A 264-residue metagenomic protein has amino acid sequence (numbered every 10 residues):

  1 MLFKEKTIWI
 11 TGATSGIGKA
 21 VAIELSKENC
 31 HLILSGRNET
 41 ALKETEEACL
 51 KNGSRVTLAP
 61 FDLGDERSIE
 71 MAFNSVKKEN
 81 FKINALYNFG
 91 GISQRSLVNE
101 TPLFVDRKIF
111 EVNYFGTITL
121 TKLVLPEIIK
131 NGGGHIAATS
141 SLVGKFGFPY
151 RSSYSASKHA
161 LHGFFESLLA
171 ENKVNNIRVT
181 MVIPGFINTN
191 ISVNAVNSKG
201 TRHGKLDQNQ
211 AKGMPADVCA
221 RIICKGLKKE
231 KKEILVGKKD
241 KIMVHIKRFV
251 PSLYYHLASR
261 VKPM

Functional and structural regions predicted by a protein language model:
T7, T14-S15: Conserved glycine-rich cofactor-binding loop
C30-E44: Conserved glycine-rich Rossmann-like NAD(P)H-binding loop of the short-chain dehydrogenase/reductase
P60-M71, L103: The beta1-alpha1 cofactor-binding region of Rossmann-like NAD(H)/NADP(H)-dependent oxidoreductases
L97-V98, P102-F110: Substrate-binding pocket helix/loop in short-chain dehydrogenase/reductase
T121, S157: Active-site helix of classical SDR
S141: Residue(s) in the substrate-gating loop at a strand-loop-helix junction that position the organic substrate next
V174-K238: SDR active-site lid
